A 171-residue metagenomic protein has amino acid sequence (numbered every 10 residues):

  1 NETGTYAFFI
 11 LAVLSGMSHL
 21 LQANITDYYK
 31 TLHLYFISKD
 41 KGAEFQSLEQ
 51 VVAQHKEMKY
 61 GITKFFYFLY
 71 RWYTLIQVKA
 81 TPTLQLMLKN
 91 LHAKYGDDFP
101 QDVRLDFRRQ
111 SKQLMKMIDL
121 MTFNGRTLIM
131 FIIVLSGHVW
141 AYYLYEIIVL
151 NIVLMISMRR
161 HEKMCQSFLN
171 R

Functional and structural regions predicted by a protein language model:
N1-V13, L135-Y143: Helix-coil boundary and interhelical linker segments in multi-pass alpha-helical membrane proteins
I10-L11, T26, K30: Hydrophobic, well-ordered secondary-structure segments
S15, H19-A23: Hydrophobic alpha-helical scaffolding
S18-H19, Y28-R171: C-terminal membrane-associated helical module and adjoining short loops/tails
